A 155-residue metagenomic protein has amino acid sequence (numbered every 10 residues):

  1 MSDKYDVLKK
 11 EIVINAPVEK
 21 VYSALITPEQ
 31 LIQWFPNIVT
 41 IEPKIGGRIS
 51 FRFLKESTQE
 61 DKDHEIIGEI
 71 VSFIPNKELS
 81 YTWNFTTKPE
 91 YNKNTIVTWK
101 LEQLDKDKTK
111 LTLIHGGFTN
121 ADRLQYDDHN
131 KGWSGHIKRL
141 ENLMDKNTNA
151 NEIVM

Functional and structural regions predicted by a protein language model:
M1-E42: Hydrophobic ligand-binding cavity/cleft-lining segments
Y5-E11, R48, E65, E78 (+2 more regions): Intrinsic-disorder/low-complexity, polar/charged segments enriched in Ser/Thr/Lys/Arg/Asp/Glu/Gln
E11-V13, S50, E69, K100: Generic structural detector for well-ordered beta-strands
V21-Y22, L31, I49, I70 (+4 more regions): Hydrophobic pocket/interface hotspot
I32-V39, R52-S57, N84-T86: A short gly/proline-enriched turn/hairpin at secondary-structure junctions
T40, Q59-K106, G116: Hydrophobic-ligand binding "helix-grip"
K44-F51: Short coil-to-beta transition motif at edge beta-strands of beta-rich domains
G117-M155: A conserved amphipathic terminal alpha-helix motif
